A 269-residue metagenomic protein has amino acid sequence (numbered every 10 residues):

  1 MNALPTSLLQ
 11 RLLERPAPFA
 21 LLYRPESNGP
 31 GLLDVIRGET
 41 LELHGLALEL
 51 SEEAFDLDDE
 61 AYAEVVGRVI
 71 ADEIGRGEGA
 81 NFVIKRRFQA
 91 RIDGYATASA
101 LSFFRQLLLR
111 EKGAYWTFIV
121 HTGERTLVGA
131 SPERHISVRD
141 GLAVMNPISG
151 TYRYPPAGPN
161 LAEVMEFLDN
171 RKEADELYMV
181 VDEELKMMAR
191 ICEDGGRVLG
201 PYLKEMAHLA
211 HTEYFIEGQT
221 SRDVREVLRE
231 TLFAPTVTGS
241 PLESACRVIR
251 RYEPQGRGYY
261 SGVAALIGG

Functional and structural regions predicted by a protein language model:
M1, F55, S102-L107, P147-G150 (+2 more regions): Conserved acidic
M1-G94, A98, E193, Y202: Non-catalytic accessory segments adjacent to catalytic cores
N28-E53, R91, Y152, P156-I249: Contiguous alpha-helical scaffold segments within structured protein domains that host functional hotspots
G77, I136, A245, G262: A residue-level signal for conserved active-site and pocket-lining positions in enzyme catalytic cores
N81-A174, A264-G269: An anion-binding catalytic pocket shared by soluble metabolic enzymes
R110, Q219-S221, R251-G256: Secondary-structure transition/capping motifs at alpha-helix termini and the adjoining loop/turn into the next element
R125-L127, A234-T238, P254-Q255, I267-G268: Short Gly/Pro-enriched turn/cap motifs at secondary-structure boundaries
C246-G269: Hydrophobic alpha-helical bundle architecture
